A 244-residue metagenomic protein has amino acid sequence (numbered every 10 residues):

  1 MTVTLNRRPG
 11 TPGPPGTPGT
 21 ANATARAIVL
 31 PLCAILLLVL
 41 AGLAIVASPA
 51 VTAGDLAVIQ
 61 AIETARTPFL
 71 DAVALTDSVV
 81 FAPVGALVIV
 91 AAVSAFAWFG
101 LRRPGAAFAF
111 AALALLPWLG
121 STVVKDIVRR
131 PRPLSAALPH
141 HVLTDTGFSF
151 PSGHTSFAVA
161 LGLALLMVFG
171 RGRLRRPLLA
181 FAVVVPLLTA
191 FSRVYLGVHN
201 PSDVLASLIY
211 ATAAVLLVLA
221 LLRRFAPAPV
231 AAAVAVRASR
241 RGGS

Functional and structural regions predicted by a protein language model:
T2-A86, I127-V142, R241-S244: N-terminal transmembrane-helix/juxtamembrane module of multi-pass inner/ER membrane proteins
A25-A34, A92-G120: Interfacial segments of alpha-helical transmembrane regions
L40-A41, L115-T122, V184-V194: Aromatic-anchored segments of alpha-helical transmembrane domains
G42-V46, I59, S121-K125, R129 (+3 more regions): Membrane-water interface at transmembrane helix exits
V58, D77, V124, H154 (+1 more regions): Divalent metal-coordination and catalytic microenvironments
F81-R102, F157-G162: Hydrophobic alpha-helical transmembrane segments
A92, A137-S244: Membrane-embedded catalytic cores of phosphoryl/pyrophosphoryl-handling enzymes
W118-V123, I127, P151-T155: Mid-bilayer segments of alpha-helical transmembrane spans in multi-pass integral membrane proteins that mediate
